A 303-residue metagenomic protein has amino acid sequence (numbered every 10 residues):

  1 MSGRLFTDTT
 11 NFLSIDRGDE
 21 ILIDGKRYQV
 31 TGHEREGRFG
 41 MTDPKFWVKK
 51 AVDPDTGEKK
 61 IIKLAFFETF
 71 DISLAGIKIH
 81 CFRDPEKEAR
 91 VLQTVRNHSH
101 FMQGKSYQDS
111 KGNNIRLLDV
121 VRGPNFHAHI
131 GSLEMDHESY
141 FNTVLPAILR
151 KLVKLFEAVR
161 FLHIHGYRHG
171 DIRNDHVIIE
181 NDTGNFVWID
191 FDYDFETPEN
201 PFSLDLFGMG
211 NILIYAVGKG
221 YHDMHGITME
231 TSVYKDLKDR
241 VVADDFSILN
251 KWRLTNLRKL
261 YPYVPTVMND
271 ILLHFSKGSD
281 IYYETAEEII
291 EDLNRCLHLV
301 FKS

Functional and structural regions predicted by a protein language model:
M1-F39: Juxta-kinase regulatory segment immediately upstream of eukaryotic protein kinase catalytic domains
R35-Q93: ATP-binding glycine-rich loop module of kinase domains
C81, M102-L145: Conserved structural core of kinase catalytic domains
K151-L152: Activation segment signature within eukaryotic-like protein kinase domains
V159-I179: Catalytic-loop of the protein kinase fold
H176-I189: Conserved protein kinase catalytic/activation segment
F186-I271: C-lobe/activation-segment region of protein kinase-like
K277-F301: Terminal C-lobe "cap" of eukaryotic-type protein kinase domains
